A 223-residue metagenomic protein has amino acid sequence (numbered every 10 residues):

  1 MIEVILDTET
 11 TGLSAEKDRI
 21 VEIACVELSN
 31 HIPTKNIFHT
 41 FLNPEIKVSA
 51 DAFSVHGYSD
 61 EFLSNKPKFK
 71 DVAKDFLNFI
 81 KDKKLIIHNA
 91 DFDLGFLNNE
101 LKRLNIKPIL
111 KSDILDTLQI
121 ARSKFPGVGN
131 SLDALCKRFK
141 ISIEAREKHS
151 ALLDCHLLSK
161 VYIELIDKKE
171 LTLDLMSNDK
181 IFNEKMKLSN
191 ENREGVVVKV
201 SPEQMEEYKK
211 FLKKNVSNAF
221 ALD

Functional and structural regions predicted by a protein language model:
M1-S112, R122, L132-H149, L222: Conserved non-catalytic scaffold segment of RNase H-like nuclease domains
K84-I87, F96, E100, S131-L188: Acidic, Mg2+-coordinating catalytic module of metal-dependent nucleases/exonucleases that use a two-metal-ion mechanism
E164-D223: Acidic two-metal-ion nuclease catalytic site recognized across multiple nuclease folds, prominently DnaQ/RNase D-T
